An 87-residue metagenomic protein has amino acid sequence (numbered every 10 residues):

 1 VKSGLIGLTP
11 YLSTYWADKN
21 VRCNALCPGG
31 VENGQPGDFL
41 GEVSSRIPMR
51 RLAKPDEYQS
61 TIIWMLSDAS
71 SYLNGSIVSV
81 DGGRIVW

Functional and structural regions predicted by a protein language model:
V1, T9: Active-site helix of classical SDR
K2, Q59: Conserved catalytic core of two-component sensor histidine kinases
T14, D18, A25-I47, E57: A glycine/serine/threonine-rich, flexible loop-to-helix segment that serves as the NAD(P) cofactor-binding "lid"
A17-R22, L73-G75: Short, small/polar-rich loop/turn modules that mediate ligand/substrate recognition or access, typified
R22-E32, L66, S79-D81: Conserved SDR Rossmann-fold cofactor-binding beta-strand/turn motif
S45, I63, N74-W87: Short C-terminal tail/terminal secondary-structure segment of NAD(P)H-dependent dehydrogenase/reductase domains
I47-Y58, A69: A conserved structural motif in NAD(P)-dependent oxidoreductases
